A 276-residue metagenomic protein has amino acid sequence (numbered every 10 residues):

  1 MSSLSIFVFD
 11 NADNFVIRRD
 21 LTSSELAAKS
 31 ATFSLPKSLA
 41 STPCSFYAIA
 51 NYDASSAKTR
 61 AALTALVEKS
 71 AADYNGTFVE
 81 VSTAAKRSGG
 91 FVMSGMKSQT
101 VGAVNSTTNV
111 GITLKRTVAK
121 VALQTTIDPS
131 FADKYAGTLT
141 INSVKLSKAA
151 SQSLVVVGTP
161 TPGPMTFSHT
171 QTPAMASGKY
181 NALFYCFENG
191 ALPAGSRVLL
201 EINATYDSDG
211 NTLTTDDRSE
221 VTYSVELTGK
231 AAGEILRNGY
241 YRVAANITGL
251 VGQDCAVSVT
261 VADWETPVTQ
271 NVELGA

Functional and structural regions predicted by a protein language model:
M1-L66, K120-R237, V272-A276: Tryptophan-paired
K69-T117, Q124-T126, Y223-A276: Extracellular beta-sheet/turn segments enriched in Thr/Pro/Gly and aliphatic residues
